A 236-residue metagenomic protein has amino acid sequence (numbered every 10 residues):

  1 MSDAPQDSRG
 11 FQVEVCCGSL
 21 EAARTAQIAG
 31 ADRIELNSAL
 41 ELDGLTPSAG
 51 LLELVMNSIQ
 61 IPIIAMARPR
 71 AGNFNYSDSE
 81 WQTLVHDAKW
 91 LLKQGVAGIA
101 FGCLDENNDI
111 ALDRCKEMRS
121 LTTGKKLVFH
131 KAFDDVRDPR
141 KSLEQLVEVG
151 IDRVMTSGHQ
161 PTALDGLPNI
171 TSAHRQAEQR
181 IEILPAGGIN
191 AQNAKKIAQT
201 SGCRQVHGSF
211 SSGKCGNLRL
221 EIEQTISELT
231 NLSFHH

Functional and structural regions predicted by a protein language model:
M1-C16, M56-N57: N-terminal amphipathic alpha-helix/helix-capping segment at the start of soluble metabolic enzymes
R9-I34, A39-T46: N-terminal pre-domain/capping segments
F11-V15, I34-L36, I63-A67, I99-F101 (+4 more regions): Hydrophobic faces of well-ordered beta-strands that scaffold small-molecule active sites in alpha/beta enzyme cores
G18-A29, N75-A88, D134-V149, I170-R175 (+3 more regions): Catalytic cores of alpha/beta
E21, L40-Q60, I64, S79-W81 (+5 more regions): Active-site-adjacent beta->alpha loops and helix N-cap segments on the catalytic face of soluble alpha/beta enzymes
A31, G95-V96, G124, I151 (+1 more regions): A structural motif
A71, Q94-G95, S172, A177-H236: C-terminal alpha-helical cap/extension of soluble enzyme domains
T83-C103, N107-I110: Ordered, amphipathic secondary-structure segments that act as subunit-interaction surfaces in large macromolecular
